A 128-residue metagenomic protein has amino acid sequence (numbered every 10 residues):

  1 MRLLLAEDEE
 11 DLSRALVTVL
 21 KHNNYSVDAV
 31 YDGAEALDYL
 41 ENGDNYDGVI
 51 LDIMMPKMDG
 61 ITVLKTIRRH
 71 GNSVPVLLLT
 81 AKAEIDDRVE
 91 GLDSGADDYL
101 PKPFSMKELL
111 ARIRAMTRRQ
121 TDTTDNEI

Functional and structural regions predicted by a protein language model:
M1-T123: N-terminal/domain-start alpha-helical segments
N126-I128: Short acidic-hydrophobic surface loop/beta-edge motif
